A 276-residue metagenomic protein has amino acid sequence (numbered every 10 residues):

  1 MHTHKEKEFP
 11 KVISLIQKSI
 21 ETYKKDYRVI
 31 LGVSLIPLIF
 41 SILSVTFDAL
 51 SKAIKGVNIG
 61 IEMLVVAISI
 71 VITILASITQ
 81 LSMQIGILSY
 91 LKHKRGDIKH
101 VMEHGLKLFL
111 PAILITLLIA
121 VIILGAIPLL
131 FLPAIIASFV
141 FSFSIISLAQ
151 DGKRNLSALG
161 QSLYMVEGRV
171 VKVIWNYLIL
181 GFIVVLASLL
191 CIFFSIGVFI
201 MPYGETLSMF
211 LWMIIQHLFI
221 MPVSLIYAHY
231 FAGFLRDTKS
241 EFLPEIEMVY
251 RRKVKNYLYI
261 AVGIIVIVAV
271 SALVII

Functional and structural regions predicted by a protein language model:
M1-A53, A134-G204, W212, F242-E247: Nonpolar helix-loop interface/hinge motif
H2-T3, E62-R95, A120-G160, E205-T238: Selective recognition of hydrophobic, aromatic-rich stretches within alpha-helical transmembrane segments of polytopic
Q17-G32, V65-E103, L108, N176-Y177: Cytosolic-side membrane-entry/anchor segment at the start of a transmembrane helix
Y23-Y27, N58-I70, I74, G105 (+5 more regions): Hydrophobic, aromatic-rich alpha-helical transmembrane segments and their membrane-interface anchor motifs
L31-L38, I70, I74, I113 (+8 more regions): Residue-level signature of the transmembrane alpha-helical core of multi-pass small-molecule transporters
S44-I61, G96-L124, P202: Long, highly hydrophobic alpha-helical transmembrane signal-anchor segments
L235-N256: Cytosolic-side transmembrane helix boundary signature
R252-I275: Final/C-terminal transmembrane alpha-helix of multipass membrane proteins
